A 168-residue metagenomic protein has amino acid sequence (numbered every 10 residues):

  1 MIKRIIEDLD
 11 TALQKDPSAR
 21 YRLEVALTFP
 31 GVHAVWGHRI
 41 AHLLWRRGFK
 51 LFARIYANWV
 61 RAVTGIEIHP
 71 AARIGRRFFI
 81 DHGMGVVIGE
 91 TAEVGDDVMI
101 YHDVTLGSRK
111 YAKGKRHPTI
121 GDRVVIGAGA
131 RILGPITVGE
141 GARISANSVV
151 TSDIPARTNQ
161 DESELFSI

Functional and structural regions predicted by a protein language model:
M1-T64, F166-I168: Terminal amphipathic alpha-helical/low-complexity segments used for targeting or macromolecular assembly
T64, H69-P70, G75-R76, D81-E90 (+10 more regions): Left-handed beta-helix
